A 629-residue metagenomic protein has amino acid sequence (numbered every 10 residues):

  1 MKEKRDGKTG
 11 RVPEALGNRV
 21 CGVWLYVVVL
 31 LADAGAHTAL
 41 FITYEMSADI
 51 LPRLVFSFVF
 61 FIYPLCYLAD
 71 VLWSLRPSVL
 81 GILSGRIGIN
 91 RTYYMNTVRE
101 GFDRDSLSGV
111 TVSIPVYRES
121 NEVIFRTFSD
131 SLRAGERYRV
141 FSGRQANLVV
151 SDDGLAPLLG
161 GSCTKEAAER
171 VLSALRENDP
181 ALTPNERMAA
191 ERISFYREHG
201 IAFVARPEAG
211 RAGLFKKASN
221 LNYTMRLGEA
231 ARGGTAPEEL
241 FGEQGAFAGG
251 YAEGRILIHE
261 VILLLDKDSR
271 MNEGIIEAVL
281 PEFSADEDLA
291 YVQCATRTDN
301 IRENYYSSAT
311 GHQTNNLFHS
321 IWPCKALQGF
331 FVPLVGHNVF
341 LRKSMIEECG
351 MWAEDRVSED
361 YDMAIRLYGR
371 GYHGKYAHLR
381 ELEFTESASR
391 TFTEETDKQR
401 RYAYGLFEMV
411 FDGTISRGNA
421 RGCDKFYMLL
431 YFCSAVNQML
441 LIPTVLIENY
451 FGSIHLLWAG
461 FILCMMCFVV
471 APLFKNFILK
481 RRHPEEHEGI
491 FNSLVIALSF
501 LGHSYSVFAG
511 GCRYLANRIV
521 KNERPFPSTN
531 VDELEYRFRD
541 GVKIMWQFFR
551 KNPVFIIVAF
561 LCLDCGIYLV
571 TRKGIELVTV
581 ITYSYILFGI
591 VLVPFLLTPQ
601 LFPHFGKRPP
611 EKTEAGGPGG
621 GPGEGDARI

Functional and structural regions predicted by a protein language model:
M1-Y93: Hydrophobic transmembrane helical bundles of polytopic secretory-pathway membrane proteins
G10-V29, S113-I124, T414-N437, T529-L563: Loop-to-transmembrane boundary segments
A34-L68, Y431-P525, Q547-A615: Membrane-embedded multi-pass helical conduit in multi-pass membrane proteins, especially envelope-biosynthetic
L72-R76, L80-S416: Internal catalytic domains of large membrane-associated glycosyltransferases
R76, T393-I415, C423, F491-A516 (+1 more regions): Membrane-interacting alpha-helical segments
L148-C163, A167-L172, L182, F538-S584: A membrane-cytosol interface segment of integral membrane proteins
T385-Y402, L494, N522-F538: Nucleotide-sugar-dependent glycosyltransferase catalytic core
A627-I629: Intrinsically disordered, low-complexity cytosolic terminal tails
